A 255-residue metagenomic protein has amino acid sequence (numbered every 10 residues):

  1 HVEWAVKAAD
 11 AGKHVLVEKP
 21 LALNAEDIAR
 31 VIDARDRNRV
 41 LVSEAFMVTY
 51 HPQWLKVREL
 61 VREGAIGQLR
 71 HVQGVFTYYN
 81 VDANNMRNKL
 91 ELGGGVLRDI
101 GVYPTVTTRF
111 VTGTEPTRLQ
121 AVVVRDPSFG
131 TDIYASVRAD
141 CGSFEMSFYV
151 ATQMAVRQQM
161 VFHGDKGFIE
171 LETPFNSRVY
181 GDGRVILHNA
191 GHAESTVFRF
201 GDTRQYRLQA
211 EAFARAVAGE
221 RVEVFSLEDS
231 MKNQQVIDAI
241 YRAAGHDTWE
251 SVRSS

Functional and structural regions predicted by a protein language model:
H1, A5, I28, W54 (+5 more regions): A general structural signal for well-ordered alpha-helical segments in protein cores
V2-T49, G64: Beta-strand-loop-alpha-helix segment that lines the small-molecule cofactor/substrate pocket of alpha/beta enzymes
G12, N84-L92, H188-S195: Short glycine/proline- and charge-enriched loop/turn segments that cap or connect secondary-structure elements
I32-L41, L55-R70, G164, F168: Basic phosphate/pyrophosphate-binding loop/patch that engages nucleotide-derived ligands
V48-S128, D247: Predominantly a Rossmann-like dinucleotide-binding segment in NAD(P)-dependent oxidoreductases
L92-R98, S195-R204: A short glycine-threonine-serine/GTX helix/turn-capping micro-motif
T105-V179, F200, R207-R221: Contiguous beta-strand/loop segments that form the cofactor/metal-binding neighborhood of enzyme cores
A214-S255: C-terminal helix-rich "cap/oligomerization" subdomain common to oxidoreductases
